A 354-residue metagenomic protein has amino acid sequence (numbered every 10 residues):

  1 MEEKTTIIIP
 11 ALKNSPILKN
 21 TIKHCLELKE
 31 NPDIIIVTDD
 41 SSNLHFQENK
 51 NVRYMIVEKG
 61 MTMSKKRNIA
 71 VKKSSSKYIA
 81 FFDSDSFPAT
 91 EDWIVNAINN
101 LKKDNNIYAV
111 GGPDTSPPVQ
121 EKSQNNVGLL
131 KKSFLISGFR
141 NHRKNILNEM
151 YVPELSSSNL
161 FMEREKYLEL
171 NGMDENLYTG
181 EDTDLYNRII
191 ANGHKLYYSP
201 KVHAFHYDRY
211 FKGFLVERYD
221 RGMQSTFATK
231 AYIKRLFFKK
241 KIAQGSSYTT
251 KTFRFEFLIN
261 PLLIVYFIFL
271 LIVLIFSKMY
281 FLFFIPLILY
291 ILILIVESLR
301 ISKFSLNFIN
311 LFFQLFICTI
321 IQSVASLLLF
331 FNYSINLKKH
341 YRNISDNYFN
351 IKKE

Functional and structural regions predicted by a protein language model:
M1-H24: N-proximal low-complexity "stem/linker" segments adjacent to membrane-targeting elements
K23-P32: Short, acidic, metal-binding catalytic loop of nucleotide-sugar glycosyltransferases
V57-S74, N96: Glycine-rich, basic loop-to-helix element that forms the pyrophosphate-binding segment of sugar-nucleotide handling
I79: Short aromatic/hydrophobic "clamp" motif used to bind/position activated sugar donors
F87, E91-N125: Conserved donor NDP-sugar-binding/catalytic core segment of glycosyltransferases
R140-M162, Y178, D184: A recurrent flexible, glycine/aromatic-enriched loop bordering the glycosyltransferase active site that acts as
N176-L177, T183-T249: Catalytic donor/gating beta->alpha subdomain of glycosyltransferases that bind UDP-sugars
L262-K338: Membrane-embedded multi-pass helical conduit in multi-pass membrane proteins, especially envelope-biosynthetic
